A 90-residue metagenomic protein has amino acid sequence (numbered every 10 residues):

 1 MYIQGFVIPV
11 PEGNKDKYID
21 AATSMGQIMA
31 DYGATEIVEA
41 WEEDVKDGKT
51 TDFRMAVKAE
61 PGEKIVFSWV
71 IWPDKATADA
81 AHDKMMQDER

Functional and structural regions predicted by a protein language model:
M1-F67, I71-D88: Short S/T/G/P-rich N-terminal loop/turn motif that feeds into the first structured element of a domain
